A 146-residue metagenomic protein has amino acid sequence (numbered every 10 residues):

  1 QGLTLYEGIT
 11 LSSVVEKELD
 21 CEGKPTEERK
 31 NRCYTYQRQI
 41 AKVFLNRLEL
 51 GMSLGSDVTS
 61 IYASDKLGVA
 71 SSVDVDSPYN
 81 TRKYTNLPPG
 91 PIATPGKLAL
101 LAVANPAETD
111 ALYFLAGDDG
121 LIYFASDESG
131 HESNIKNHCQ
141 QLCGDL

Functional and structural regions predicted by a protein language model:
Q1-L146: Bacterial extracytoplasmic/cell-wall-associated proteins, especially those involved in peptidoglycan
